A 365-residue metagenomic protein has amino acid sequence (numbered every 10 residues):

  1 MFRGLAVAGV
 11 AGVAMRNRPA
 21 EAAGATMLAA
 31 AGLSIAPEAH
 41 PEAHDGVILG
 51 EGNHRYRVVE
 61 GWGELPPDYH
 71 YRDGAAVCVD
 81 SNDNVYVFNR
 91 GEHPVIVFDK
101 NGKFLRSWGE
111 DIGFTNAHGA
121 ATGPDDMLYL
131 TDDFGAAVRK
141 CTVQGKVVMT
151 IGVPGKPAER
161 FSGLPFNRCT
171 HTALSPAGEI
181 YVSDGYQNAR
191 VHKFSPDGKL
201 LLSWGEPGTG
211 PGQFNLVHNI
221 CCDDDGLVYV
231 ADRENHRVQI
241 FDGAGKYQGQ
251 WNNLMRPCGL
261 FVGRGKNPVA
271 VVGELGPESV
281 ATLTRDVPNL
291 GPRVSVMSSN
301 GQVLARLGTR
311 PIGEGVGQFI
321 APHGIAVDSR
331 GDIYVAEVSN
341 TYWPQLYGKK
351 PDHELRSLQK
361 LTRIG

Functional and structural regions predicted by a protein language model:
M1-S34: N-terminal export signals
G32-G365: Eukaryotic scaffold repeat domains enriched in small/polar residues
